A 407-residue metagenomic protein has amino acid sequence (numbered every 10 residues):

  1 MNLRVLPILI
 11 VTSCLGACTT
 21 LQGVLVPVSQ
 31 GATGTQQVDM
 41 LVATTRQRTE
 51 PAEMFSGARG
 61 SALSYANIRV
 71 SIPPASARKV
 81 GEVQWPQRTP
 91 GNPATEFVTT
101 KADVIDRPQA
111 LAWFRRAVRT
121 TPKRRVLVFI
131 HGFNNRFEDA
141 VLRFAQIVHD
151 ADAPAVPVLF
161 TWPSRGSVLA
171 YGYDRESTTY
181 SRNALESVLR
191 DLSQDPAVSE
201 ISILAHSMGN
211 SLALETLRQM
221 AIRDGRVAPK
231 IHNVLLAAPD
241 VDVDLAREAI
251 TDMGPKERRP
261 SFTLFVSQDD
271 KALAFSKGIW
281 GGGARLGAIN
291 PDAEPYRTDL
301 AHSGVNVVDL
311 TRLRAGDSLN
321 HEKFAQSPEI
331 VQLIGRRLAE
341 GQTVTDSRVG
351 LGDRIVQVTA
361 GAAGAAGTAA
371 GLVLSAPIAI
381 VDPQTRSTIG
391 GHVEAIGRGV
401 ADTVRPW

Functional and structural regions predicted by a protein language model:
M1-P7: Bacterial N-terminal signal peptides that target proteins for export
G23-D103, A112-W113, V118-T121, V141-P157 (+4 more regions): Lipolytic serine-hydrolase domain surface
R125: Alpha/beta-hydrolase fold active-site loops
V128-G132, H206, A238: The conserved beta1-alpha1 loop
R136-A140: Short substrate-entry loop that stabilizes the transition state in hydrolases
L185, A205, G209, A213: Gly/Ala-rich beta-loop-alpha elbow adjacent to hydrolase catalytic centers
